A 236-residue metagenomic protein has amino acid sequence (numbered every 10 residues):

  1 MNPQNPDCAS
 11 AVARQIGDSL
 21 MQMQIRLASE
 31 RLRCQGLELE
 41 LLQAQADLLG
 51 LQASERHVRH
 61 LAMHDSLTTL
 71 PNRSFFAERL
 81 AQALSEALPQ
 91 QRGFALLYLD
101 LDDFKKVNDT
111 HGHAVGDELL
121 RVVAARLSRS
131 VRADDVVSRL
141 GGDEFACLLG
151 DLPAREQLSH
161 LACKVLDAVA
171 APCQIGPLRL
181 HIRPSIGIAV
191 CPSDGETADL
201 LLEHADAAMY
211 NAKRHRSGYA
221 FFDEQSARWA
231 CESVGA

Functional and structural regions predicted by a protein language model:
V12-S66, S74-S85, D135-V136: Signal-transducing coiled-coil linker helices
R59-E78, L99-H113, R121: Conserved nucleotide-binding and Mg2+-coordinating catalytic segments in signaling enzymes
M63, S85, A124-A154, C173: Conserved helix-loop-beta segment at the catalytic/binding core of cyclic-nucleotide signaling proteins
F76, L80, L120, A124-L127 (+2 more regions): Heptad-repeat coiled-coil signal-transmission/dimerization helices
D100, F104, V123, V137 (+3 more regions): Hydrophobic framework residues that shape the active-site pocket of cyclic nucleotide turnover catalytic cores
L119, A146-V165: Short helix/loop segment flanking the catalytic signature motif in cyclic-nucleotide metabolism enzymes
V137, K164, L178-R179, S185-A236: Cyclic nucleotide signaling catalytic output domains
R139, R155, S159, V169-S185 (+1 more regions): Catalytic core regions of nucleotide second-messenger enzymes
